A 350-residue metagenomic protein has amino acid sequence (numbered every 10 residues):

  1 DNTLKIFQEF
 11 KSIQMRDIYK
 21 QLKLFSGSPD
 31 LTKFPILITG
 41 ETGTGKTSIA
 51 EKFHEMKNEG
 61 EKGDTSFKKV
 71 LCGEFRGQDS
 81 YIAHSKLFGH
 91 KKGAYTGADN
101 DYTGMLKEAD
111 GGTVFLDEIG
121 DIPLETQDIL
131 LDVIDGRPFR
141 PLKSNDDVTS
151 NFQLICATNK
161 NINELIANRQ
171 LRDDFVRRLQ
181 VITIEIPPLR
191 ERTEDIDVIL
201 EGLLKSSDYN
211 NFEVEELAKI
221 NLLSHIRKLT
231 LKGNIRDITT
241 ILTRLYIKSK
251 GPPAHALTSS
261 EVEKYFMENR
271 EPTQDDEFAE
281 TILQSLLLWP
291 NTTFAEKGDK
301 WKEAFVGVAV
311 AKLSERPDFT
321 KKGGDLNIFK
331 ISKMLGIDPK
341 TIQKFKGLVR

Functional and structural regions predicted by a protein language model:
N2-R16, K20-L24, D30, A50 (+4 more regions): Nucleotide-binding/hydrolysis machinery
I18, T44, V70, L87 (+10 more regions): Conserved RecA-like P-loop NTPase ATPase core
K20-T96, G111-G112, L116-G120, P188-T193: Conserved post-Walker A coupling segment in P-loop NTPases
T32-L37, G45-K46, E51, T273-R350: Bacterial C-terminal helix-turn-helix
S48-K52, G77-S85, D99-G136, F152-C156 (+2 more regions): Conserved AAA+/SF3 P-loop NTPase catalytic/coupling segment centered on the Walker-B
R76, F88, T96, K107 (+4 more regions): Nucleotide phosphate-binding site architecture
G112, L189, L231, E315-G324: Flexible coil/turn residues that form the inter-helical turn or adjacent wing/linker of helix-turn-helix
D135-K143: Substrate-engagement module of ASCE P-loop NTPases
